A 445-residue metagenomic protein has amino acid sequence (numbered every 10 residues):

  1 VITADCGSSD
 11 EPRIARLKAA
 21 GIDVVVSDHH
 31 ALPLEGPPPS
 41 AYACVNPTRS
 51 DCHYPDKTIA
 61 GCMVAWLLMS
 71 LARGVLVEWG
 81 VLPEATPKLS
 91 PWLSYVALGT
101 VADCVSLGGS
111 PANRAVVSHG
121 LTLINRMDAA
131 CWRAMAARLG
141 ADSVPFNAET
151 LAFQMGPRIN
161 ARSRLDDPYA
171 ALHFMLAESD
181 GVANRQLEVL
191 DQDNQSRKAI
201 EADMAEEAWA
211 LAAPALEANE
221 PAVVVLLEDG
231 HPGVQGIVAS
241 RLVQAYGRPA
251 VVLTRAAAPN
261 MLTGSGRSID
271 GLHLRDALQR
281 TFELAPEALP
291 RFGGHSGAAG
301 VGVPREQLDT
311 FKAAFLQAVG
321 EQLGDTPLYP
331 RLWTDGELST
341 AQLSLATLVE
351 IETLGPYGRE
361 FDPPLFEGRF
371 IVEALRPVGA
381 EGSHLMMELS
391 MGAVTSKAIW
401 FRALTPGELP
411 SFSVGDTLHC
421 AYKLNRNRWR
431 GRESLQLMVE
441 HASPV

Functional and structural regions predicted by a protein language model:
V1-P38, V45, D203-L211, D229 (+2 more regions): N-terminal small/polar loop signature for handling phosphorylated ligands or for N-terminal nucleophile
V1-S8, P33, C52-A60, E84-A85 (+5 more regions): Alpha-helix capping and helix-loop boundary segments enriched in small/acidic/polar residues
P12-R16, V238-R241, A346, E350: A short acidic, amphipathic alpha-helical/loop segment
A20, G74-A313, W333, E337 (+1 more regions): Hydrophobic helix-and-loop "lid/oligomerization" segment in the mid-to-C-terminal part of catalytic domains
H30-E35, D51-H53, A257-N260, L272-H273: Short gly/pro/ser/thr-enriched loop/turn and capping motifs at secondary-structure boundaries
E35-K57, E283-A288: Structural recognition of alpha->loop->beta junctions
V182-L226, A258-N260, L272, T281-V445: Mid-to-C-terminal polyanion-binding domains and interfaces
